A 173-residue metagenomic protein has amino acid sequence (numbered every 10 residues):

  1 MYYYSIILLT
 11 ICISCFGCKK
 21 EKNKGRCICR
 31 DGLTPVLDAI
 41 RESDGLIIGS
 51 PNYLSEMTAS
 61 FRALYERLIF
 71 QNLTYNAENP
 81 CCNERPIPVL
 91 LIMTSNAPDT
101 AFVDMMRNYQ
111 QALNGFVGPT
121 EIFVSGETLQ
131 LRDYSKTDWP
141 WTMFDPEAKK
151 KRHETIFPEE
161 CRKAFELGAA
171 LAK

Functional and structural regions predicted by a protein language model:
M1-E78, P140-K173: N-terminal beta1-alpha1-beta2 submodule of the flavodoxin-like/Rossmannoid cofactor-binding fold
S5-I7, S95, G126-L129: Short, solvent-exposed coil/turn elements at secondary-structure transition points
Y53-S55, A97-P98, L129-Q130: Short, catalytically relevant binding-site loops at active-site mouths
M57-A59, T100-F102, R132: Short glycine-/acidic-enriched loop or helix-start segments at secondary-structure transitions that form or flank
L73-V124: Short, glycine-/small-residue-rich phosphate/pyrophosphate-handling segment
T120-T137: Short, solvent-exposed beta-strand-terminating loops
